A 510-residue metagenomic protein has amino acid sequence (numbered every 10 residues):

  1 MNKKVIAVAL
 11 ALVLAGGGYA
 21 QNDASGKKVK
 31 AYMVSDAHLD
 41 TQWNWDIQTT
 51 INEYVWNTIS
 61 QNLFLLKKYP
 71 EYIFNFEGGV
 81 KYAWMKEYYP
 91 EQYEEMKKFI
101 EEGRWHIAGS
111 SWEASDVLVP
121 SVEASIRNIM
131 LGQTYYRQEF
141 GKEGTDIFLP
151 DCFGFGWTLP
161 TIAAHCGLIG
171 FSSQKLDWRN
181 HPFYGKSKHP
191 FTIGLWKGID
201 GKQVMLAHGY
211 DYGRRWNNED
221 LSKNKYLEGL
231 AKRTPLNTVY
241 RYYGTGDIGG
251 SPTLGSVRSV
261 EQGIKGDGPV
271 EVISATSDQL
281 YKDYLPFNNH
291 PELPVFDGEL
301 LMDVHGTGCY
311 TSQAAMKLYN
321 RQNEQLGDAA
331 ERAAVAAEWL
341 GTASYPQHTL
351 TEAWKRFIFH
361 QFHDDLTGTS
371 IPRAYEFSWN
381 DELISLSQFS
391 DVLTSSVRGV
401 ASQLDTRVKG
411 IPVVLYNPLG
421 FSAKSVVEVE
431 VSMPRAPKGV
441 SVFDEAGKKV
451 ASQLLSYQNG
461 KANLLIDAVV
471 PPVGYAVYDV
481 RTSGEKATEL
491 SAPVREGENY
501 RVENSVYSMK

Functional and structural regions predicted by a protein language model:
M1-V5: Positively charged n-region of N-terminal signal peptides that target proteins for export
A7-A15: Bacterial N-terminal signal peptides
G16-A20: Sec/Tat signal peptide C-region and signal peptidase I cleavage site
Q21-P418, S425, P437-A476: Catalytic-domain carbohydrate-binding cleft regions of carbohydrate-active enzymes
T406-V408, S422, R435, R495 (+1 more regions): Short, surface-exposed loop/turn motifs at beta-strand boundaries within globular domains
L419, V429-M433, V502-K510: Segments forming glycine/polar-rich beta-alpha architectures that bind adenosine-containing cofactors
E430-S432, V469-P471, R481-S483: Solvent-exposed residues in well-ordered beta-strands and their adjoining turns, especially edge/terminal strands
R481-K510: Beta-strand-rich N-terminal accessory domains
